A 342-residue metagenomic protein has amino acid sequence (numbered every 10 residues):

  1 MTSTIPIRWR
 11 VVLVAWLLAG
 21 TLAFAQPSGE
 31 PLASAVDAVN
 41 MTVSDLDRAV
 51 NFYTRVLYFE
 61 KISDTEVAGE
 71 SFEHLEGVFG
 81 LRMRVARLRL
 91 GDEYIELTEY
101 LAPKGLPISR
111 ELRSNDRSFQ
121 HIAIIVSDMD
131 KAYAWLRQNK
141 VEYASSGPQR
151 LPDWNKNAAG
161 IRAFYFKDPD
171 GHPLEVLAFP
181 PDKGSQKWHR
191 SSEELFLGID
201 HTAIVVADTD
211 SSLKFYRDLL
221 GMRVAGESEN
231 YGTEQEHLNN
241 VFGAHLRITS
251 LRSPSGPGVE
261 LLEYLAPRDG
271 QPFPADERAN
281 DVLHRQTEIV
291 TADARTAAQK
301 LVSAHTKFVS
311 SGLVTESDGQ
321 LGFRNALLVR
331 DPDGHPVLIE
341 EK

Functional and structural regions predicted by a protein language model:
M1-R8: N-terminal secretory signal peptides that target proteins for export/translocation
R10-A23: Bacterial N-terminal signal peptides
F24-P31, I124, D130-L197, I204 (+5 more regions): Vicinal oxygen chelate
S34-D45, R84-L97, A102, I108-L136 (+6 more regions): Vicinal oxygen chelate
T42-E93, K131, Q138, W154-A158 (+2 more regions): Core segments of cupin and vicinal oxygen chelate
D47, N51-V67, L101-P103, R110-S118 (+10 more regions): Extended intrinsically disordered, low-complexity coil regions enriched in Ser, Thr, Gly, Ala and often Pro
G105-L106, H172, G270, H335: Short, charged/polar, Gly/Pro-enriched secondary-structure boundary elements
